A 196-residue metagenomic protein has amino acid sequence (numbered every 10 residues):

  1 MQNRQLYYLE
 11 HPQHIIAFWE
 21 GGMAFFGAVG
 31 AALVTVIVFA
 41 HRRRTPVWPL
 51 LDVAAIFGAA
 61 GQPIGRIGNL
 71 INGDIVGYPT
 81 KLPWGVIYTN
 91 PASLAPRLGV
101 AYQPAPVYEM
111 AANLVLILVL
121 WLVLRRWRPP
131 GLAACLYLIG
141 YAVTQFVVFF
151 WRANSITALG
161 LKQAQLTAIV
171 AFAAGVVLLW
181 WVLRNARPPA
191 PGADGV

Functional and structural regions predicted by a protein language model:
M1-V196: A feature for loop-to-transmembrane-helix boundaries and adjacent hydrophobic helices in multi-pass integral membrane
